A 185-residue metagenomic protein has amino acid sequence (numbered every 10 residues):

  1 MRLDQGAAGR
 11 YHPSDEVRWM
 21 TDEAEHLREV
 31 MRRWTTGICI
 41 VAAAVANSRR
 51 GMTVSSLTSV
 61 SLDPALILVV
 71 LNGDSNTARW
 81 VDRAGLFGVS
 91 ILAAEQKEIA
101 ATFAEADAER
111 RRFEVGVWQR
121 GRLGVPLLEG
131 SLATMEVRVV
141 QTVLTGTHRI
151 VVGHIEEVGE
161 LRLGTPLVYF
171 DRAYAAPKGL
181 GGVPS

Functional and structural regions predicted by a protein language model:
R2-S185: Basic, polyanion-binding surface patches
